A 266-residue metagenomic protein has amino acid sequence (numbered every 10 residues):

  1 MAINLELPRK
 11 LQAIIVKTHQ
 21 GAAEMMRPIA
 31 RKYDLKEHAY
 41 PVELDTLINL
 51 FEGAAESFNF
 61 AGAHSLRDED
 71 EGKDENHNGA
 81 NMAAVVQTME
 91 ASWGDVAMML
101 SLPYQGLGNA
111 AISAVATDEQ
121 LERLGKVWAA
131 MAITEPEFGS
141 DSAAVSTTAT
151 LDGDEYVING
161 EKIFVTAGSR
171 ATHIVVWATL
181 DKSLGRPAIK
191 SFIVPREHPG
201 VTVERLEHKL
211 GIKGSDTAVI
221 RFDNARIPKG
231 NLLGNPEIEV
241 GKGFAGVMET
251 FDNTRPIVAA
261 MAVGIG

Functional and structural regions predicted by a protein language model:
M1-L102, R123: Amphipathic, small/basic residue-rich leader segments at the start of a protein or domain
A2-I14, V203-G266: Glycine-rich beta->alpha junctions and the first turn(s) of the following alpha-helix
D70, V85, V96-E119, G139-S142: N-terminal glycine-rich flavin-associated loop
N76, S101, E137-S140, F164-T166 (+2 more regions): Short Gly/Pro-enriched turn/cap motifs at secondary-structure boundaries
T88-S92, V194-P199, D223-R226: Short Ser/Thr-interspersed hydrophobic loop/turn segments at strand-loop and sheet-helix junctions that line or gate
K126-E135: A short, Trp-centered hydrophobic/proline-enriched beta-strand micro-motif
A149-T150: A structural signal for short hydrophobic beta-strand segments in well-ordered beta-sheet cores
E155, N159-V203: A short core secondary-structure module
